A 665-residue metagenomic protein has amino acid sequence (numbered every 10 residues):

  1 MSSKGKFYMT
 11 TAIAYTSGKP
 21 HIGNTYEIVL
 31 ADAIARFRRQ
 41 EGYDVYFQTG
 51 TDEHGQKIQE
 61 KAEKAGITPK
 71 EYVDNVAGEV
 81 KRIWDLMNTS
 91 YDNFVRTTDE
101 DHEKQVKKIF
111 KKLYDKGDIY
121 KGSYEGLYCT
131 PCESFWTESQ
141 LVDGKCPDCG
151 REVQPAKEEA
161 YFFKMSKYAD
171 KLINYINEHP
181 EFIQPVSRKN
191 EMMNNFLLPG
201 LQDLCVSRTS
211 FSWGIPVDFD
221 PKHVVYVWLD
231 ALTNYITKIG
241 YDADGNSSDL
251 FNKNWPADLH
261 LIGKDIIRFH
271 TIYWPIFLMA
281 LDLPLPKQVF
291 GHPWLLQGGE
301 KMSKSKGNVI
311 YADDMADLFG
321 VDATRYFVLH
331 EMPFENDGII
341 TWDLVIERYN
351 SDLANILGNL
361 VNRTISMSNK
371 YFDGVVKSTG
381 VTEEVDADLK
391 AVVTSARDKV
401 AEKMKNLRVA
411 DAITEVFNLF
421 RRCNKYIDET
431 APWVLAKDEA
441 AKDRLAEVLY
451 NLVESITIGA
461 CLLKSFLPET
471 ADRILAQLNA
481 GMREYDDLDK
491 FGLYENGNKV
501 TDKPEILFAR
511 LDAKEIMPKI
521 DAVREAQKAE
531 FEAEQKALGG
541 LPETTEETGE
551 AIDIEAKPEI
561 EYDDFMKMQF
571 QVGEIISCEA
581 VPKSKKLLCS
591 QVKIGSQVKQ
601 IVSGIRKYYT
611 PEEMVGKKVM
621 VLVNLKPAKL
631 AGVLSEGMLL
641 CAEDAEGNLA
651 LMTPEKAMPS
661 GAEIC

Functional and structural regions predicted by a protein language model:
M1-S3, R36-D44, K64-A65, P69 (+8 more regions): Secondary-structure transition/capping motifs at alpha-helix termini and the adjoining loop/turn into the next element
S2-T49, D101-Q105, C149, P155-K370 (+1 more regions): Structured secondary-structure scaffolds
S2-V76, V95-F110, D115, C132 (+5 more regions): N-terminal catalytic cores of NTP/NDP-binding nucleotidyl/phosphoryl-transfer enzymes
G78-D92: A glycine-rich helix N-cap at a beta->alpha junction
K116-A169, I173: Cys/His-rich short segments
K121, D343-V381, V392-V500, L622: Helix-rich, typically C-terminal accessory recognition domains appended to large enzymatic cores
I474-D564: Intrinsic disorder at enzyme termini
P542-C665: Phosphate-backbone binding interfaces of nucleic-acid-interacting proteins
